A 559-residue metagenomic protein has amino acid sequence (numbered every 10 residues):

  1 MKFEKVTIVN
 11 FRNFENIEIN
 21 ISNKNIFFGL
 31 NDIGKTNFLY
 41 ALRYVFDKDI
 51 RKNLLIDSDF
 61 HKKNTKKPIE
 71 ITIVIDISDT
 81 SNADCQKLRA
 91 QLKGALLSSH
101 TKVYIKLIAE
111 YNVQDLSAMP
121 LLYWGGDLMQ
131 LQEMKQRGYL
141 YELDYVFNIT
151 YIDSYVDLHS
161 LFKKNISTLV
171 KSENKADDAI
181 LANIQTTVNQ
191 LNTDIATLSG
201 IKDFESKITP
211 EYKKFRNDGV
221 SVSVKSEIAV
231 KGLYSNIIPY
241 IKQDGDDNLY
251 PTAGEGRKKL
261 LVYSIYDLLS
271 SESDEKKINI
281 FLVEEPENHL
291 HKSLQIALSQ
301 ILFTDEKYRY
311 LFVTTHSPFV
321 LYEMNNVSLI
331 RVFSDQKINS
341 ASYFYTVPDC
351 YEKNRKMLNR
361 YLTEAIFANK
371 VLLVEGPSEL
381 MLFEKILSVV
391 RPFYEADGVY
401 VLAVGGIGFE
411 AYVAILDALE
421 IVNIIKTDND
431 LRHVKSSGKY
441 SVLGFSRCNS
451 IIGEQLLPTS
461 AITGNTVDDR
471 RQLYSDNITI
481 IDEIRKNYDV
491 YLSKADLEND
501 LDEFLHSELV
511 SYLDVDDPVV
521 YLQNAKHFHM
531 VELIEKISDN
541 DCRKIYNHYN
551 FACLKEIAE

Functional and structural regions predicted by a protein language model:
M1-D47, N53, Y234, P239-L362 (+3 more regions): Switch/communication elements of ASCE P-loop NTPase nucleotide-binding domains
I19-N20, K62-K67, L96-H100, Y111 (+7 more regions): Conserved catalytic network of the ASCE P-loop NTPase/AAA+ motor domain
N25, I75-D79, A109-V113: Beta-strand elements of well-folded, non-transmembrane domains
L39-S99: Conserved P-loop NTP-binding catalytic core
K67-I71, T101-I105, D144-I149, N325-S328 (+4 more regions): Short glycine-/polar-rich loops that comprise or flank the Walker A/P-loop and associated switch/sensor motifs
L131-E211, F215, L505-V519: Coupling/switch segment of ABC-type P-loop NTPase heads
S167, K171-I280, S437: Extended helical coiled-coil dimerization/tether regions that scaffold and oligomerize large DNA-maintenance assemblies
Y361-V371, L380-E559: Acidic, Mg2+-coordinating catalytic modules of nucleic-acid enzymes
